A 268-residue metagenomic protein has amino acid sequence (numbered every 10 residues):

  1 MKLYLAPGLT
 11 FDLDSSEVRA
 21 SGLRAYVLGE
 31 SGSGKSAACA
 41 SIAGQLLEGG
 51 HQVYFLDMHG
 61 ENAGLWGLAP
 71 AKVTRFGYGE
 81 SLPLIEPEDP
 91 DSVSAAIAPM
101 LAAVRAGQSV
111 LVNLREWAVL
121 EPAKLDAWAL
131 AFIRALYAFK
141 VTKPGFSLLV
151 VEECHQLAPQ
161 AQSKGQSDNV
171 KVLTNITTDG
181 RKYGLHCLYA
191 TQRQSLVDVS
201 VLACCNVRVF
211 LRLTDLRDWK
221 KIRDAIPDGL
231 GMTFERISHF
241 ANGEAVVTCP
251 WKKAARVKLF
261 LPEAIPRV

Functional and structural regions predicted by a protein language model:
M1-K2, A6-T10, S21, A25-G29 (+2 more regions): Conserved P-loop NTPase motor module
L3, S15-V18, R236-H239: Replace "in large, NTP-powered and nucleic-acid-processing enzymes" with "in large, NTP-powered factors and other
A6-Y26, I42-A123: Switch/coupling segment of Walker-type NTPase motor domains
L13, A25-S33, A38-I42, K124-L230: Conserved P-loop NTPase motor cores
G50-H51, G107-Q108, Y183-L185, A203-V207 (+1 more regions): Short glycine-/polar-rich loops that comprise or flank the Walker A/P-loop and associated switch/sensor motifs
H59-A63, E116-L120, H155-Q156, C187 (+4 more regions): Conserved nucleotide-binding/hydrolysis micro-motifs of P-loop NTPases
G229-N242: Conserved C-terminal "switch" segment of AAA+ ATPases
